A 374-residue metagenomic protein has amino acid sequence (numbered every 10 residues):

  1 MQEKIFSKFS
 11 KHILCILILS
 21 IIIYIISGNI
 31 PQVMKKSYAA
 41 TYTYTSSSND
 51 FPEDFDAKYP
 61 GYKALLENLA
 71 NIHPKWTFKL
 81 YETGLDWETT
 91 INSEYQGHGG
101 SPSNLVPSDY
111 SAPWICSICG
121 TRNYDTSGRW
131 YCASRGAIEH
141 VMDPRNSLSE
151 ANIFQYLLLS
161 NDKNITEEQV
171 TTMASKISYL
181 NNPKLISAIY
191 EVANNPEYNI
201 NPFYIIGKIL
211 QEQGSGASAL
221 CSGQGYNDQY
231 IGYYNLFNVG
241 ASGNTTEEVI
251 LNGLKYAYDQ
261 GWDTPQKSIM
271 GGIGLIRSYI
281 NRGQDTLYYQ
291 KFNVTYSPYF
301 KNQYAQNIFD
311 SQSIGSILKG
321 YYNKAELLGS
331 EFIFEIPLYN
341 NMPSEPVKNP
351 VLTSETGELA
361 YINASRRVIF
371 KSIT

Functional and structural regions predicted by a protein language model:
M1-Y198, N281-R367: Cell-wall glycan-active module
S27-P31, E212-A219: Short capping motifs at secondary-structure boundaries
Y190, N194-A217: Short, functionally critical alpha-helical segments immediately adjacent to catalytic or ligand/cofactor-binding
I205-G207, S218-L338: Catalytic and binding regions of secreted/periplasmic enzymes and modules that target cell-wall glycans
F370-T374: Aromatic/hydrophobic beta-strand junction motif of beta-rich domains
